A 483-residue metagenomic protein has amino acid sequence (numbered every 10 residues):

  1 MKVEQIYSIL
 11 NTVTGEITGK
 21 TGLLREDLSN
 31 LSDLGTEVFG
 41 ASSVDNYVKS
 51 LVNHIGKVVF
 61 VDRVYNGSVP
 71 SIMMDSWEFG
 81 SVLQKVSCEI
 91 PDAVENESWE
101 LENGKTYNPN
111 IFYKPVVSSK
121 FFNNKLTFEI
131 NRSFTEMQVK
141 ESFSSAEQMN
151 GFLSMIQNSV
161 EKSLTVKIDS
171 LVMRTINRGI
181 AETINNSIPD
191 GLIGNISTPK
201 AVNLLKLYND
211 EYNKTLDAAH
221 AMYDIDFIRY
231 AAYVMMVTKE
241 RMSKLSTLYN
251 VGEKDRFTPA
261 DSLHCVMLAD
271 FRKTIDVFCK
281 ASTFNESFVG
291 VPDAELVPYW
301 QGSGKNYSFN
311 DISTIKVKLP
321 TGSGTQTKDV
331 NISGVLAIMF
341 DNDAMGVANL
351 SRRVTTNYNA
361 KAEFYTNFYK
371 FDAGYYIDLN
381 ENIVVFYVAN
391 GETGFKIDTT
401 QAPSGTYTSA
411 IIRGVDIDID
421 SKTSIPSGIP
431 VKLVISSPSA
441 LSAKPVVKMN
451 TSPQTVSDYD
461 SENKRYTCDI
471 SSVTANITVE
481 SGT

Functional and structural regions predicted by a protein language model:
M1-D62, A281-G394: Extended, compositionally biased alpha-helical segments that mediate assembly or anchoring
N46-R132: Assembly/oligomerization interface modules of large self-assembling protein complexes
S118-D190, E363-Y369: Long, contiguous amphipathic alpha-helices that act as assembly "spine/axial" helices in icosahedral shell and virion
V139, N186-A232: Long, hydrophobic alpha/beta structural blocks
N213-D343: Extended oligomerization regions of viral-like shell subunits
T393-P426, G482-T483: Conserved N-terminal submotifs of small, disulfide-stabilized extracellular modules
I411-D416, I429-Y466: Surface-exposed interfaces of beta-sheet-rich extracellular modules
I425-V431, S461-G482: Extracellular interaction modules
